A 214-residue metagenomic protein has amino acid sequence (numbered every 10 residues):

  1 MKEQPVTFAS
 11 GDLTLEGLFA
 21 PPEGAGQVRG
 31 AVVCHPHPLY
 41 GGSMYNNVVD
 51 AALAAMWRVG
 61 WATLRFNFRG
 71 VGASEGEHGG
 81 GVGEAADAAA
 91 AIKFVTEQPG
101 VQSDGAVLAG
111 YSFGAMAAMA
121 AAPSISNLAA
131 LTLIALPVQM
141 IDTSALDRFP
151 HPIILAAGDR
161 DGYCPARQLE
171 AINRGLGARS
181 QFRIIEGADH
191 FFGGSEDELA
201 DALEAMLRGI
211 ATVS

Functional and structural regions predicted by a protein language model:
M1-T7: A domain-start/cap signature at the N-terminus of enzymes
T7-V101: Serine-hydrolase catalytic machinery in alpha/beta-hydrolase-like enzymes
A88-H151: Primarily recognizes the serine-hydrolase "nucleophile elbow" in alpha/beta-hydrolase and SGNH/GDSL folds
F149-A157, D161: Short beta-strand/loop motif that positions the catalytic acidic residue of the alpha/beta-hydrolase fold
H151, P165-N173: Short alpha-helix in the alpha/beta-hydrolase fold that links the catalytic acid
D159-C164, H190-F191: Acidic catalytic loop of the alpha/beta-hydrolase fold
G175-F191: Catalytic histidine neighborhood in serine/cysteine hydrolases with alpha/beta-hydrolase-type architecture
A188-A200: Catalytic histidine-centered segment of alpha/beta-hydrolase-like enzymes
